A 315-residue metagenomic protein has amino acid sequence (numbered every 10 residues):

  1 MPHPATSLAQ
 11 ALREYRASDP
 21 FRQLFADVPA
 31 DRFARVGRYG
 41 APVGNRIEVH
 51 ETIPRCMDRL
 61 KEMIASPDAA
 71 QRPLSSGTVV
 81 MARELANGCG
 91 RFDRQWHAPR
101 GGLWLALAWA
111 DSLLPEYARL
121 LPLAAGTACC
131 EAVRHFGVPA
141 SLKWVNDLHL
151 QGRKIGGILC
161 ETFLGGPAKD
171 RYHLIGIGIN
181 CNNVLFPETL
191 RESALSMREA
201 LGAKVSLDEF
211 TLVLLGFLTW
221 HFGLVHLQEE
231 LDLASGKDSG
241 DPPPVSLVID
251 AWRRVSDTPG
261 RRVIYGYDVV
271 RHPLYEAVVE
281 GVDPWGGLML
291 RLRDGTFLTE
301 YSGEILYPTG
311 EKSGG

Functional and structural regions predicted by a protein language model:
M1-H135, G314-G315: N-terminal lobe of the biotin/lipoate ligase/transferase fold
M1-L24, A65, L113-A140, L150-G315: Long, positively charged amphipathic alpha-helical accessory segments at protein N-termini or as interdomain linkers
E51, L142-W144: Short loop/edge segments at beta-strand edges and connector loops that shape dinucleotide/nucleotide cofactor-binding
S75, A98-G102, K143, R153 (+1 more regions): Short connector loops at helix/strand junctions that flank enzyme active sites, especially segments positioning acidic
